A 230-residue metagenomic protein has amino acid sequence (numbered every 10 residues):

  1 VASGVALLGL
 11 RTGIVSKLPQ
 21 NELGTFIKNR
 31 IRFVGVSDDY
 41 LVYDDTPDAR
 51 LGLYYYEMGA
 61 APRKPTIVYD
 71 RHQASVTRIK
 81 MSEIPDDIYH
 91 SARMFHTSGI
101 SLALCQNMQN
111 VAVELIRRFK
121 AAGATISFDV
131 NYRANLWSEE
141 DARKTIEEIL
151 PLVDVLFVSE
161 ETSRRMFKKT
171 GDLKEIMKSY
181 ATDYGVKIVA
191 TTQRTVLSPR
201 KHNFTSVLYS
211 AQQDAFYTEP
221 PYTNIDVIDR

Functional and structural regions predicted by a protein language model:
V1-L7: Beta-barrel outer-membrane channel/assembly domains of diderm bacteria
A6, R32, R117-A121, L150: Anion (oxyanion) recognition and catalysis
R11-G99: Conserved N-terminal subdomain of the carbohydrate kinase-like
H72, I100, N131-N135, E161 (+1 more regions): Active-site beta-loop-alpha junctions enriched in small/polar residues
S101-N110, S138, M166-K169: Glycine/threonine-rich flexible loop motifs
A122, L136-Q213: Conserved phosphate/ATP/ADP-binding segment of small-molecule kinases
G123-V130: Short beta-strand/loop segments at the ligand-binding rim of alpha/beta enzyme cores
P220-R230: Short glycine/threonine-rich catalytic loop with a Thr-x-Gly-x-Asp
